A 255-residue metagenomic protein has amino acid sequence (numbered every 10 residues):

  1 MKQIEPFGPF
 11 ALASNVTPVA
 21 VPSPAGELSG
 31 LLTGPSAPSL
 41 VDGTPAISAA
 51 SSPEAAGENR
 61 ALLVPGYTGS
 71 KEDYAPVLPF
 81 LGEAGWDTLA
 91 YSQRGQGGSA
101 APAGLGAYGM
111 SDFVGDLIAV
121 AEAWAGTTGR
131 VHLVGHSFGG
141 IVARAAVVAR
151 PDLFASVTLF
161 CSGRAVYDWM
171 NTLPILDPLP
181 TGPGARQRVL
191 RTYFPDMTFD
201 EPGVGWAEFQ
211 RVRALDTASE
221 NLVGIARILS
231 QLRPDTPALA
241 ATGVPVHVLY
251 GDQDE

Functional and structural regions predicted by a protein language model:
M1-A20, S29-L31, V41-A50: An N-terminal hydrophobic leader/cap segment in hydrolases
A11, E83, A90-V134: Active-site loop/oxyanion-hole signature of alpha/beta-hydrolase fold enzymes
S29-A101: Conserved HGGG/HGGXW glycine-rich cap/lid loop of the alpha/beta-hydrolase fold
L63-Y67, S137, G251: Glycine-rich His-Gly loop
G135, G139, A143: Gly/Ala-rich beta-loop-alpha elbow adjacent to hydrolase catalytic centers
R144, V148, F154-G184: Flexible "cap/lid" loop of the alpha/beta hydrolase fold
D168-M170, G184-A241: Conserved alpha/beta-hydrolase catalytic His-Asp/Glu region
T242, V248-Y250, D254: Short beta-strand/loop motif that positions the catalytic acidic residue of the alpha/beta-hydrolase fold
